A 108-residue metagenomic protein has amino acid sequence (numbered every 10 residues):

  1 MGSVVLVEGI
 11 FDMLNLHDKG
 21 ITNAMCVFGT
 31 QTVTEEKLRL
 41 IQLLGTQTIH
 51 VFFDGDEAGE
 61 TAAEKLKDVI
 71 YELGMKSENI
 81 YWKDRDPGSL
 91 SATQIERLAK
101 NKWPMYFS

Functional and structural regions predicted by a protein language model:
G2, M13-S108: TOPRIM fold recognition
V5-E8: Short hydrophobic beta-strand that contains or immediately precedes a catalytic carboxylate
